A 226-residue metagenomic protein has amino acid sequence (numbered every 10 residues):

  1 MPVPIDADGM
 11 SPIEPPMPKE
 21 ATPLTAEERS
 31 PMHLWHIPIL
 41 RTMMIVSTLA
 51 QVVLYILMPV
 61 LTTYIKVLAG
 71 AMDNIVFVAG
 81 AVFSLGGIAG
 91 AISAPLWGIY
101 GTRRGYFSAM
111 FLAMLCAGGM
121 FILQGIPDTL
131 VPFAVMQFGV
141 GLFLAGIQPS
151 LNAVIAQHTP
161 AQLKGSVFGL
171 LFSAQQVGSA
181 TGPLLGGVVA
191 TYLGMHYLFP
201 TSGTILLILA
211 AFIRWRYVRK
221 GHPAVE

Functional and structural regions predicted by a protein language model:
P4-M43, E226: Juxtamembrane intracellular "pre-TM" segments in multi-pass secondary transporters
H36-L57, F138: Pair of pore-lining "gating" transmembrane helices in MFS-fold secondary transporters
P59-F77: Short amphipathic helix-loop junctions that connect adjacent transmembrane helices in Major Facilitator Superfamily/SLC
V76, A161-L171: Loop-to-transmembrane helix entry/capping segments in MFS-fold secondary transporters and related SLC/MFSD carriers
G87-P95, S179-A180: Residue-level signature of mid-helix packing/kink "hotspots" within the transmembrane helices of 12-pass Major
I92-G105: Helix-to-loop junctions at the C-terminal end of transmembrane segments in multipass secondary transporters
S108-L123: Structural signature of the two symmetry-related core transmembrane helices
G146-T159: Intracellular juxtamembrane helix-capping segments at the cytosolic ends of symmetry-related transmembrane helices
